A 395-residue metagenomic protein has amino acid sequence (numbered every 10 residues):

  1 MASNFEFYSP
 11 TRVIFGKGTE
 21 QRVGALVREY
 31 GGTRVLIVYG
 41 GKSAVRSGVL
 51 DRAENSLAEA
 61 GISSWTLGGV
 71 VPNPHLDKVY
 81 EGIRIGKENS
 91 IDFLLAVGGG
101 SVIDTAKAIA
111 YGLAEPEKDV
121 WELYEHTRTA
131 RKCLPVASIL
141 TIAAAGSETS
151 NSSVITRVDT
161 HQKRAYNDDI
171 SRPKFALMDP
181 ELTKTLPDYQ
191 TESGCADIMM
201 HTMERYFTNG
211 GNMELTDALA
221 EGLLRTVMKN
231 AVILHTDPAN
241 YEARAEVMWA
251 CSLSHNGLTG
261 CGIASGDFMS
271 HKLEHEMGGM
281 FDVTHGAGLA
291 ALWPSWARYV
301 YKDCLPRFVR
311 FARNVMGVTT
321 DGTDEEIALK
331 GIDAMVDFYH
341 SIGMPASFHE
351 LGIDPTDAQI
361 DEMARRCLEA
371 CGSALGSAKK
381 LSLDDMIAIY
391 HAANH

Functional and structural regions predicted by a protein language model:
M1-F93, F348, A374: ATP/NTP phosphate-donor binding region
R52-A53, E81-I83, V102-P116, T149-S150: Short Gly/Thr/Asp-enriched flexible loops that form oxyanion-binding sites at enzyme active sites
I91-K107, T141-S147, M280-V283: Glycine/serine-rich anion-binding loops at beta->alpha junctions that coordinate negatively charged ligand groups
E115-L215, R310: A glycine/threonine-rich phosphate-anchoring loop and its flanking beta-alpha core in nucleotide/phosphate-binding
R205, N209-A334: Active-site segments that bind and position negatively charged phosphate/pyrophosphate groups
F308, V315-H395: C-terminal charged capping/lid subdomain of soluble metabolic enzymes
